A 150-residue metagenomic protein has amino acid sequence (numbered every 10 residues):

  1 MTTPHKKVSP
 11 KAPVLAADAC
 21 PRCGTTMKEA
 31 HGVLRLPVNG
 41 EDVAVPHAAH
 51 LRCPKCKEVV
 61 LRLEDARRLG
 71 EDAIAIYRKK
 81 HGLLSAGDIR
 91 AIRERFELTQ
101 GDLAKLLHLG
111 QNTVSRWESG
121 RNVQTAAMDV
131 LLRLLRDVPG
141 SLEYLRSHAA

Functional and structural regions predicted by a protein language model:
M1-T2, N112: Intrinsically disordered/low-complexity terminal segments and short unstructured peptides
T2-K6, K11-L83, D137-A150: N-terminal flexible/basic segments that precede or flank functional cores
L61-A127: Extended interfacial segments that mediate partner engagement and assembly in macromolecular machines
R116-D137, L142-L145: Amphipathic alpha-helical "recognition" segments
